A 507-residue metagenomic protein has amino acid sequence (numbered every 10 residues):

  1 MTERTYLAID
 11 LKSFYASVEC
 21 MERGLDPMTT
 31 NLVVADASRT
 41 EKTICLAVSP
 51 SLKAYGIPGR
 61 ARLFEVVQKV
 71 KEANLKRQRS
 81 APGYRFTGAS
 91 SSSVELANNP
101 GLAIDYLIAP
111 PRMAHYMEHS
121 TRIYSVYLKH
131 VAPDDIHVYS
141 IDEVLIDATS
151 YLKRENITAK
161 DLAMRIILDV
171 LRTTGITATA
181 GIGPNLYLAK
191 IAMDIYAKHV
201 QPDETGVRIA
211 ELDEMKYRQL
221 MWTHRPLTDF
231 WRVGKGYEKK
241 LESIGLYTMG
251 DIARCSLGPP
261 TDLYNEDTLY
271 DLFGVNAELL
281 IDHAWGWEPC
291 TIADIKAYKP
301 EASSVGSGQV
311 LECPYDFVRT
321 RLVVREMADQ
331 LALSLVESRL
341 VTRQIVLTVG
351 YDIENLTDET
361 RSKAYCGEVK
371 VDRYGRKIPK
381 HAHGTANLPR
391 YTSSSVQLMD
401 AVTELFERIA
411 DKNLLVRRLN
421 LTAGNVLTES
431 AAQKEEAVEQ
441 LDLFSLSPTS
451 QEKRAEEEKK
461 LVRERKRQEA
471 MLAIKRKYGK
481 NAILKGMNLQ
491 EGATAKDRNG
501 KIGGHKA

Functional and structural regions predicted by a protein language model:
M1-I292, L443, T449-A507: Gly/Gly-Pro- and Ser/Thr-rich, intrinsically disordered tail segments characteristic of DNA damage-repair and tolerance
A8, D229, K235-V416, E436: DNA-contacting surface of Y-family translesion DNA polymerases
K12-F14, S38-K42, D352-L356, V426-E429: Short, charged/polar surface micro-motifs in flexible loops or helix N-caps
T30, A178, R343-I345, L419 (+1 more regions): Change "...and in nucleic-acid phosphodiester-cleaving endonucleases..." to "...and in nucleic-acid processing enzymes
L145, N387, N420: Short aromatic/hydrophobic contact patches that present stacked aromatics for nucleic-acid/ligand binding
P184-Y187, D282-H283, V341-I353, L415-L427 (+1 more regions): A glycine-rich phosphate-binding loop feature that marks nucleotide/adenosyl-phosphate handling sites
E404, R408-R465, A470-A473: C-terminal hydrophobic structural anchor segments that stabilize assembly/packing rather than catalytic chemistry
